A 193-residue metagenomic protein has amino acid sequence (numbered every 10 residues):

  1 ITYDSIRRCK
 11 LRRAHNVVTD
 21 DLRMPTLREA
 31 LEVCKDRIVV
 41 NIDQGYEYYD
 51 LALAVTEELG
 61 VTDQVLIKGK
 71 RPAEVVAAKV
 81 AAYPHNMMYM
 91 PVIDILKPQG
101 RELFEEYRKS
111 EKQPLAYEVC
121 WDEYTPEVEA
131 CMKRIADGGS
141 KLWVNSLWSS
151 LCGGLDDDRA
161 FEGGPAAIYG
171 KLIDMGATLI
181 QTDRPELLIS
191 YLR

Functional and structural regions predicted by a protein language model:
I1-I95, V119-D122, A136-G138: Metal-dependent phosphodiesterase/phospholipase catalytic core, i.e., the His/Asp/Glu-rich active-site region
V17-T19, P98-R193: C-terminal active-site rim and adjoining tail of enzyme catalytic domains
